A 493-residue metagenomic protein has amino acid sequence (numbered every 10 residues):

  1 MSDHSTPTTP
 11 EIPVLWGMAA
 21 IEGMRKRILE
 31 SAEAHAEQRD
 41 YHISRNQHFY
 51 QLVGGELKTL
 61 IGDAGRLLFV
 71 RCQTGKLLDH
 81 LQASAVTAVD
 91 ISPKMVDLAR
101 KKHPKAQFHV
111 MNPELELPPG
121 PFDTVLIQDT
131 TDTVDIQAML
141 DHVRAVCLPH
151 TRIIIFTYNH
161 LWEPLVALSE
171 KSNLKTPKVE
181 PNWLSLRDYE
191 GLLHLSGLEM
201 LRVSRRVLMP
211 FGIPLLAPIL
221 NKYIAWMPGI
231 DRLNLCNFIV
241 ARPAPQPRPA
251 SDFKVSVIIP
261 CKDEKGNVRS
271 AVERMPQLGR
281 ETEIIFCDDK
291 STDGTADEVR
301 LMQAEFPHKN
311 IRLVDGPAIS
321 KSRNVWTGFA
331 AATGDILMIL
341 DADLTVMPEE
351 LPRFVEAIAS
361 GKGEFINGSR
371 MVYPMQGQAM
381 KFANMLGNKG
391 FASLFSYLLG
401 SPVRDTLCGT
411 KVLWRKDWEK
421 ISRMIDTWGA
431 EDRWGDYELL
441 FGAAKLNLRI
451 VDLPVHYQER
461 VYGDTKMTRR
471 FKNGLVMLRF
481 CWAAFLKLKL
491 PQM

Functional and structural regions predicted by a protein language model:
D3-P7, N221-V255, S270-Q277, M424-M493: Hydrophobic helical membrane-anchoring modules
P7-D63: Conserved class I S-adenosyl-L-methionine
L68, C72-L115: Class I SAM-dependent methyltransferase SAM/SAH-binding core
Q137-R152: A short glycine-rich, Lys/Arg-flanked "PGG" loop and its adjoining helix->strand segment in the class I
E163-K175, I311, G316-A331, P348-G429 (+2 more regions): Acceptor/aglycone-binding surface of glycosyltransferases and processive sugar-polymer synthases
S172-D188: Acceptor-substrate binding/catalytic loop of class I
D288-D297: A conserved acidic beta->alpha catalytic loop
L337: Short aromatic/hydrophobic "clamp" motif used to bind/position activated sugar donors
